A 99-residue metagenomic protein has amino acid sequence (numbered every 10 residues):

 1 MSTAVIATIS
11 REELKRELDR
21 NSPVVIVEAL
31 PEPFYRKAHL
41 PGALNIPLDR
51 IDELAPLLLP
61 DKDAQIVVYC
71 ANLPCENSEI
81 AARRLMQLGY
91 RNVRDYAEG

Functional and structural regions predicted by a protein language model:
M1-K37: Flexible, polar/low-complexity N-terminal or interdomain linker segments that lie immediately upstream of folded
I9, I46-P47: Short acidic-hydrophobic, aromatic-tinged amphipathic segments that line or gate anion-handling sites
R16-L18, D52-D63: Short amphipathic alpha-helix with an adjacent loop that forms part of the alpha/beta core around
P31, R50-I51, G99: A generic "binding-loop/recognition-motif" signal
H39-P41, G89: Short, structured coil segments at secondary-structure junctions
L48-D52, P74: Short beta->alpha connector loops
L57-G99: Catalytic cysteine-centered active loop of the rhodanese-like fold, especially the PTP/DSP P-loop
